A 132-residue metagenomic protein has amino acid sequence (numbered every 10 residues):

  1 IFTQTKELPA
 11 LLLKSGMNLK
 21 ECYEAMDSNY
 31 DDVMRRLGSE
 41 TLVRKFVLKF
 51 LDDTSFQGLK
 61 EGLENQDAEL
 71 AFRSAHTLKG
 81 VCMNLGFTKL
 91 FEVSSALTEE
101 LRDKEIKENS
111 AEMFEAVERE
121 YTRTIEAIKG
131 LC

Functional and structural regions predicted by a protein language model:
I1-C132: Two-component system phosphorelay core
